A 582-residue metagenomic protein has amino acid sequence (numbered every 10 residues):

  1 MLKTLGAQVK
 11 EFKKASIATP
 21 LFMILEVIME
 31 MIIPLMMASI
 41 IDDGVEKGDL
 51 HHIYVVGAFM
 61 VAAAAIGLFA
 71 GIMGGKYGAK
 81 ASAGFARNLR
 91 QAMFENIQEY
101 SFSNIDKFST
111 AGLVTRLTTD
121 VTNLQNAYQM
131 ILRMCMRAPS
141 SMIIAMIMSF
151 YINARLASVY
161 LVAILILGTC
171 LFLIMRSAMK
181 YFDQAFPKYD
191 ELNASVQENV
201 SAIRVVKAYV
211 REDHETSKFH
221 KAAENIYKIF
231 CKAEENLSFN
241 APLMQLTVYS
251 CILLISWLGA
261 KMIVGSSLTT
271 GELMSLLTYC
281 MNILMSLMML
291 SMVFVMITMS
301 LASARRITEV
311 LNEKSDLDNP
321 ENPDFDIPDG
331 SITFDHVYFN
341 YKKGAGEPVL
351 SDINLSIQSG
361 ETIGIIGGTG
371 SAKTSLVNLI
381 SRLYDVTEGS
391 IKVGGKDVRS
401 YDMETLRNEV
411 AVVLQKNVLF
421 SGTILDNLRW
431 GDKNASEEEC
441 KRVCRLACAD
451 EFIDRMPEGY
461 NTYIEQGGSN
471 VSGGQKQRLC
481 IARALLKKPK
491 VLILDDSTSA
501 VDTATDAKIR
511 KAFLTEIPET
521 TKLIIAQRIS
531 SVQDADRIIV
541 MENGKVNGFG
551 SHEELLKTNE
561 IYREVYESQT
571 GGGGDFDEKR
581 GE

Functional and structural regions predicted by a protein language model:
M1-K13, L113: A short amphipathic helical element positioned immediately N-terminal to and/or at the very start of a transmembrane
K10, S16-M73, Y77, F150-R155 (+1 more regions): Transmembrane helix-loop-helix hairpins at lipid-water interfaces of multipass membrane proteins, especially the type-1
K10-K14, E99-S103, T119-L132, M136 (+6 more regions): An intracellular "coupling" helix at the cytosolic face of ABC transporter transmembrane type-1 domains
L21, L25, M29-I33, A70 (+4 more regions): Hydrophobic alpha-helical transmembrane segments of ABC transporter permease domains
L21-F22, M29-D42, A63-T110, V114 (+12 more regions): Juxtamembrane helix-loop junctions of ABC transporter transmembrane domains
K47, A83, Q91-T115, T119-V121 (+6 more regions): Short intracellular "coupling" helices and adjacent cytoplasmic loop segments at the cytosolic face of multi-pass
D49-I53, I144, M148-V162, T169 (+2 more regions): Helix-loop-helix
F325-E582: ABC-type nucleotide-binding domain
